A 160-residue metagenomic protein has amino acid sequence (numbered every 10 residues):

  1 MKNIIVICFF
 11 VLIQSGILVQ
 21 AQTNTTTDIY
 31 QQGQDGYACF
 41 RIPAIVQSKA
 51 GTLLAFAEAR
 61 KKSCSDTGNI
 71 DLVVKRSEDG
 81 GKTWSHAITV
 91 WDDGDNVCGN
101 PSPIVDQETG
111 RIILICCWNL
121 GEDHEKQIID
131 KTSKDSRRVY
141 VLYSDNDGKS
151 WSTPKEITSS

Functional and structural regions predicted by a protein language model:
M1-I4: Positively charged n-region of N-terminal signal peptides that target proteins for export
V6-G16: Bacterial N-terminal signal peptides
I17-A21: Sec/Tat signal peptide C-region and signal peptidase I cleavage site
Q22-S160: Asp-box/BNR beta-propeller blade signature and adjacent active/binding-site loops in extracellular glycan-interacting
